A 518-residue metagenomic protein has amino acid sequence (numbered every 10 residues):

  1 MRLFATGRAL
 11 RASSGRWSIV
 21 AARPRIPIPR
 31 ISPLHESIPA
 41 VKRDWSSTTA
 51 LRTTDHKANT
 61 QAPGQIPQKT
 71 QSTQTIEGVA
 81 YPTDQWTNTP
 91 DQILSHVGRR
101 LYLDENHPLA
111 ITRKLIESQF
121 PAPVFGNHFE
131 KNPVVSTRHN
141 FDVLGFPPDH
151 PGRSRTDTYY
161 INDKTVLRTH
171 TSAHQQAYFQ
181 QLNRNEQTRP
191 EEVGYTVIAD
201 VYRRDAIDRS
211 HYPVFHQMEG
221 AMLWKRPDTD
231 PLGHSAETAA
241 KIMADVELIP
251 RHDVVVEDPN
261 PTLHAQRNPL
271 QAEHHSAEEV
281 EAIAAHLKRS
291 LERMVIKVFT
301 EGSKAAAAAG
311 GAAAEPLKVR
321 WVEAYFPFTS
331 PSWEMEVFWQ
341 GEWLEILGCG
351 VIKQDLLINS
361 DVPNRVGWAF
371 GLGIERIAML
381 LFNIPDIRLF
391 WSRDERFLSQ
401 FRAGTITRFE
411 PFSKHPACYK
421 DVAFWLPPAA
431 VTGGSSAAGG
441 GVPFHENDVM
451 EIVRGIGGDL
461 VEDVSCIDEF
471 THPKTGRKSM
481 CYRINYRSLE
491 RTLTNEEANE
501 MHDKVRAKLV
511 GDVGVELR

Functional and structural regions predicted by a protein language model:
M1-P27: N-terminal chloroplast transit peptides
R2-R11, H35, V41, S47-Q217 (+7 more regions): Class II aminoacyl-tRNA synthetase-like tRNA-binding/catalytic domains
T89-L101, P259-S276, C418-K420: A short, surface-exposed helix-loop junction/capping segment
F120-G126, R189, K297-L317, V453-V464 (+1 more regions): Short secondary-structure junctions
H128-R155, E301-W339, C466-T475: Beta-rich nucleic-acid/ligand-interaction surfaces
R153-I161, T171-P213, E219, G233-H234 (+5 more regions): Prokaryote-biased recognition of long, low-complexity C-terminal linker/tail segments that are poorly structured
L223-E257, S303-A306: Internal, charge-rich low-complexity segments
A314, V322-R518: A carboxyl-terminal module marker
